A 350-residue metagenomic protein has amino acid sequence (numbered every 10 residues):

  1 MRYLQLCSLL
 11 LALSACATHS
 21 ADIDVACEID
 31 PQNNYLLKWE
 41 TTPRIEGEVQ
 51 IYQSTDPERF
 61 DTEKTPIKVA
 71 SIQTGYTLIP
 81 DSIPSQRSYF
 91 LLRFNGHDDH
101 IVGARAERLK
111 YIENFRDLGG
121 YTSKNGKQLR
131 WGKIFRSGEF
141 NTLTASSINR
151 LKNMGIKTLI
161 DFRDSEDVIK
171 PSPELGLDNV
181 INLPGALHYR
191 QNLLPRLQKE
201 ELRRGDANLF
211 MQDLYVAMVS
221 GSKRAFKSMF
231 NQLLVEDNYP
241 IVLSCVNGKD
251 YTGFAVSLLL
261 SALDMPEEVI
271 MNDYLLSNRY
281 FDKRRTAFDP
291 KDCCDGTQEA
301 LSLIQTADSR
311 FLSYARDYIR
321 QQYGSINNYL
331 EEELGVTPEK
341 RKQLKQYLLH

Functional and structural regions predicted by a protein language model:
M1-L9: Sec-dependent signal peptide recognition, specifically the positively charged N-region followed immediately by
A12-A15: C-terminal motif of bacterial Sec signal peptides marking the signal peptidase cleavage site
A17-V242, A255-H350: Cys-dependent protein tyrosine phosphatase-like superfamily
N247, Y251-T252: Ser/Thr-glycine-rich phosphate-binding loops at phosphate-binding pockets of nucleotides, nucleotide cofactors
